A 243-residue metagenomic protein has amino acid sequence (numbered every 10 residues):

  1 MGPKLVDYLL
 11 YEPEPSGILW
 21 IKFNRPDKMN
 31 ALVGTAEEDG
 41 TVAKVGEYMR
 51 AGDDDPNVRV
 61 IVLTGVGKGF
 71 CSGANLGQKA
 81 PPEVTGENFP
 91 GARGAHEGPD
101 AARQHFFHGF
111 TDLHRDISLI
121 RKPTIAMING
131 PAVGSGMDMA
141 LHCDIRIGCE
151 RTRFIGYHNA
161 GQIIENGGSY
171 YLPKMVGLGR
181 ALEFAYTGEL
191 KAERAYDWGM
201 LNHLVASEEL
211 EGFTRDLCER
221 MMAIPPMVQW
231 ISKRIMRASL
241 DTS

Functional and structural regions predicted by a protein language model:
M1-L19, T35, F70, G77-Q78 (+6 more regions): C-terminal alpha-helix plus adjacent terminal tail
M1-V66: Conserved CoA-thioester-binding segment of acyl-CoA-metabolizing enzymes
L5-Y8, G46-R50, T111-L113, L141 (+1 more regions): A generic local structural motif
I21, R25, V45, L63 (+5 more regions): Terminal peptide-recognition signature
K28, T35-E37, G65-L113, A132 (+1 more regions): Glycine- (often His-adjacent) and acidic-residue-rich active-site loop that binds/positions the CoA thioester
A43-G46, F107-T111, E211-R215, K233: Generic alpha-helical structural signal
R115-Q229: Crotonase-fold acyl-CoA enzyme core
